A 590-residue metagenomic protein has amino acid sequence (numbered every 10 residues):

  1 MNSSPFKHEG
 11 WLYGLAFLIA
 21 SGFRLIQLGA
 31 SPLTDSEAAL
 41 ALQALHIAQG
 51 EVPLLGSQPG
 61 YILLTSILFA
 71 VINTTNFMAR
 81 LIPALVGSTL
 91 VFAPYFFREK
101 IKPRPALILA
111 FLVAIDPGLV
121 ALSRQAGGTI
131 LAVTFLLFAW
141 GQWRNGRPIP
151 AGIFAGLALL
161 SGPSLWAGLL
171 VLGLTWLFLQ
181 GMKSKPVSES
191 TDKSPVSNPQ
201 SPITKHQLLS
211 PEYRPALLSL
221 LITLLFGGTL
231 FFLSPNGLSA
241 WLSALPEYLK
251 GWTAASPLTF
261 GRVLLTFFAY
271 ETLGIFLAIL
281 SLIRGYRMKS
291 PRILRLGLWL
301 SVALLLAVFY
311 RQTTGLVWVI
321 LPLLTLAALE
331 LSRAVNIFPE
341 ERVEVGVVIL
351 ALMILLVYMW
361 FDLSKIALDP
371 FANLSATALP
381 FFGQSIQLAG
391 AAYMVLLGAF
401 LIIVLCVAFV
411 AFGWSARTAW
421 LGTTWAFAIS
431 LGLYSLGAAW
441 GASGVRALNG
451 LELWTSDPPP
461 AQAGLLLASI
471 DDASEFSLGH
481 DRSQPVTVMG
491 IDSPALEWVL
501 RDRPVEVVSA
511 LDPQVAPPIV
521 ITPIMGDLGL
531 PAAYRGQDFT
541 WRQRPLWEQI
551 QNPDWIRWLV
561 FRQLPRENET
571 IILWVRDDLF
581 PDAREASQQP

Functional and structural regions predicted by a protein language model:
M1-L15, L209-Y213, G346: N-terminal membrane topogenic signal
F23, A39-E51, S57, L63 (+9 more regions): Transmembrane-lumen/periplasm boundary regions of multi-pass, lipid-linked membrane glycan transferases
D35, G118-T129, S164: Short acidic/glycine- and proline-prone juxtamembrane loop motifs at membrane-interface regions of multi-pass membrane
L45-A48, T89-A93, F111-I115, L131-A155 (+1 more regions): Specific aromatic-rich, kink-prone transmembrane helix
L64-L85, G118: Juxtamembrane segments of multi-pass membrane glycosylation machinery that transfer sugars from lipid-linked donors
L81-I101, P105: Transmembrane-helix motifs of polytopic, lipid-linked glycan transferases
L81-T89, G127-F138, L169-L170, L273 (+1 more regions): Membrane-embedded alpha-helical segments of multi-pass membrane proteins, especially the transmembrane helices
A151, S435-V445, S456-Q514, P518-I524: Short periplasmic/luminal acceptor-recognition loop of GT-C membrane glycosyltransferases, typified by
